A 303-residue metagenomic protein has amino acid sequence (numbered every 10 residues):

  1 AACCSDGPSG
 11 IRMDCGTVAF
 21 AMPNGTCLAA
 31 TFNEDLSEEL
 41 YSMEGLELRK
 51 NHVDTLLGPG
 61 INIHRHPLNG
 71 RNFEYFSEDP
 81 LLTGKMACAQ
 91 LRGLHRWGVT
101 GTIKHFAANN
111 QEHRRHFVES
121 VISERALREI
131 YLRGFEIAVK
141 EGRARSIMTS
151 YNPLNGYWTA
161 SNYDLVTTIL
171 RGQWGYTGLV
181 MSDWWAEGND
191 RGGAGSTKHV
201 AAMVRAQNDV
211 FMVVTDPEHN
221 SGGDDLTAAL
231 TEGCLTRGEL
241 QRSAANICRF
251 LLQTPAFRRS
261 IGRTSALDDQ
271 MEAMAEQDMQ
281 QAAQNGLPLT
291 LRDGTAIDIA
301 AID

Functional and structural regions predicted by a protein language model:
A1-D303: Glycoside hydrolase catalytic-domain context in secreted enzymes
